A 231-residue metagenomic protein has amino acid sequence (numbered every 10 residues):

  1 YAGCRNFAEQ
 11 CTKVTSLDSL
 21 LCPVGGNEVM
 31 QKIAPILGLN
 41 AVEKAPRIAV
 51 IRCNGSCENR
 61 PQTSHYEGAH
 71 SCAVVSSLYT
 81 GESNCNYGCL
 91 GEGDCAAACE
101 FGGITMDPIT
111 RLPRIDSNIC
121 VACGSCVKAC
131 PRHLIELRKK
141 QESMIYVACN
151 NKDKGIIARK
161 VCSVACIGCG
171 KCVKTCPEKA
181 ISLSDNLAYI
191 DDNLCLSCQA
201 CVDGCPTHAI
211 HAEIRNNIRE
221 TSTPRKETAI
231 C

Functional and structural regions predicted by a protein language model:
Y1-T175, K179, G204, H208-C231: Ferredoxin-type iron-sulfur electron-transfer modules and their immediate structural context
K171, I181-L183, L187-Y189: Strongly charged, low-complexity linkers/loops
